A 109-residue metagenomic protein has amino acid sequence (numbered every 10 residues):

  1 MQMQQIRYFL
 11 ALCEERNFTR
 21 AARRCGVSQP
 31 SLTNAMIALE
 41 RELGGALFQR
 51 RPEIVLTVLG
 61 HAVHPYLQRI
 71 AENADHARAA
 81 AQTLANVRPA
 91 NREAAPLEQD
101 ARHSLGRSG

Functional and structural regions predicted by a protein language model:
M1-S31, A35, V63-Q68: N-terminal short secondary-structure element
N34, V55, D100: Short alpha-helical
E40-L56: A short LG(V/I)-centered, amphipathic sequence patch enriched for acidic residue(s) preceding the LG motif
E42-L43, V63-V87: Alpha-helical linker/hinge and terminal dimerization helices associated with HTH transcriptional regulators
Q82-G109: Interdomain hinge and pocket-entrance segments immediately C-terminal to HTH DNA-binding domains
